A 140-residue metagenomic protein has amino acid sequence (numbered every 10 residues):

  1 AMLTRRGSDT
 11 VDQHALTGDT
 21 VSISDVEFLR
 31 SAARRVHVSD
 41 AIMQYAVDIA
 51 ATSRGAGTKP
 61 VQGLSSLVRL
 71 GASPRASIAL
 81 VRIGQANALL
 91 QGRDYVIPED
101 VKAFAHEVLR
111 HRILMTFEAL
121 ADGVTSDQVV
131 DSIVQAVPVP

Functional and structural regions predicted by a protein language model:
A1-G63, L90-D94, P98, A119 (+1 more regions): Conserved C-terminal "switch" segment of AAA+ ATPases
G55-P140: C-terminal engagement/docking regions of AAA+ P-loop ATPases
